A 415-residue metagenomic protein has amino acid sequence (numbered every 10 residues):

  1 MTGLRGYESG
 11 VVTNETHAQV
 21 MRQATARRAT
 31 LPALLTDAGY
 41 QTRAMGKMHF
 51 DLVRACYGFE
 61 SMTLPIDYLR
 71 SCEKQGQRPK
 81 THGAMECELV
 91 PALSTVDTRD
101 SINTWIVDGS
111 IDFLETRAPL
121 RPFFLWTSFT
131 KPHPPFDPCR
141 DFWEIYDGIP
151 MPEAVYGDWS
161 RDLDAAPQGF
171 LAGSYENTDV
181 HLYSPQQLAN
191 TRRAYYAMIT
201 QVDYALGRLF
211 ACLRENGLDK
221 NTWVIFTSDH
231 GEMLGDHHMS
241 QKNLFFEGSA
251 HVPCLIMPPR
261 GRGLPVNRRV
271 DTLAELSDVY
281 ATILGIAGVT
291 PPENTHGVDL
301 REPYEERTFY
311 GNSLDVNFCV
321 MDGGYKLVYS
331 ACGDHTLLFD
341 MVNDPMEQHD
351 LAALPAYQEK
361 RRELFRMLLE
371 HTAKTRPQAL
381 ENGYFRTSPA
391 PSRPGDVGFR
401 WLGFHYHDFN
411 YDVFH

Functional and structural regions predicted by a protein language model:
M1-S330, T336, P345-R366, G395-H415: Formylglycine-dependent sulfatase
F339: Conserved histidine-centered catalytic loops in small-molecule metabolism enzymes
V342: Residues forming the ATP-binding cleft of Hanks-type serine/threonine protein kinase domains
P355-P391: A contiguous, mid-protein "functional segment" used to position or interact with cofactors/ions or partner subunits
